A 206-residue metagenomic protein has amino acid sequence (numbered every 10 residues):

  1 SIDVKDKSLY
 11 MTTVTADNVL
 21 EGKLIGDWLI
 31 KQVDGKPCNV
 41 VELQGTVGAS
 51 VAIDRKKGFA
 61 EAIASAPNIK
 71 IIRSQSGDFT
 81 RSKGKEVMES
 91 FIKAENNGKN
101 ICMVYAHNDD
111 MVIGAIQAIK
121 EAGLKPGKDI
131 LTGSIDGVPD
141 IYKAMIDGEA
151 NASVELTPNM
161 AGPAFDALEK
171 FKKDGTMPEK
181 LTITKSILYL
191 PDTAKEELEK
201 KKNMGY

Functional and structural regions predicted by a protein language model:
S1, T13-T15, N39-Q44, I72-S74 (+3 more regions): Structural recognition of the beta-strand scaffold that forms the well-ordered cores of secreted hydrolase catalytic
S1-L20, K31, N39, V138-I146 (+1 more regions): Flexible loop/hinge segments that line or gate small-molecule binding clefts
D3-D6, L20, G35, T46-S50 (+4 more regions): Solvent-exposed loop/turn segments at secondary-structure junctions within structured extracellular/periplasmic domains
E21-I25, S50-I69, K83-M88, G114-A118: Short, solvent-exposed amphipathic alpha-helices that sit in or adjacent to ligand/effector-binding or catalytic
W28-K36, A62-A66, V87-E95, A118-A122 (+4 more regions): Structured segments of extracytoplasmic/periplasmic soluble domains in secreted or envelope-associated proteins
N39-E42, I63-R81: Short beta-strand elements in bilobed, periplasmic/extracellular small-molecule ligand-binding domains
L43-V51, A62-I63, L156, M160-Y206: Hinge/cleft segment of the Venus flytrap/periplasmic-binding protein
F59, R73, G77-K143: Hydrophobic alpha-helical
